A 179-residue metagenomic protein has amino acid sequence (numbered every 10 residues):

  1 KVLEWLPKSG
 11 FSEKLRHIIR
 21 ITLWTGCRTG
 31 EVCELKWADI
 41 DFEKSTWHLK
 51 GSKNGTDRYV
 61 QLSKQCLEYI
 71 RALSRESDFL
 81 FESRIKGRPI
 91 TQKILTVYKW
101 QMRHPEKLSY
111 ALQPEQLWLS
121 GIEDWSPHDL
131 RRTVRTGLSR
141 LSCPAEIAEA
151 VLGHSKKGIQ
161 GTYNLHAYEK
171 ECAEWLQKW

Functional and structural regions predicted by a protein language model:
K1, K44, Q61-E123, V134: Active-site/catalytic core of tyrosine-dependent DNA strand-transfer enzymes
K1-T29, C33-L35, E43, K53-T56 (+3 more regions): Basic, Lys/Arg- and aromatic-enriched nucleic-acid-binding interface segment
P7-G10, K50-D57, E82-I90, G121-D129 (+1 more regions): Short, contiguous acidic/charged loop-to-helix segments that flank catalytic cores in large enzymes
K14-L15, L62, C66, T91 (+5 more regions): Hydrophobic (often cysteine-bearing) scaffold residues that line and stabilize catalytic clefts of nucleotide/cofactor
R20-E31, D129-S155: C-terminal catalytic core of tyrosine-transesterase DNA break-rejoin enzymes
D39-T46, I122-D124, L141-N164: Short, polar N-cap/turn motifs at the start of nucleic acid-interacting alpha helices
G51-G55, Q65-L67, G87, L152-K178: Catalytic-site neighborhood detector that most strongly recognizes the C-terminal catalytic loop/helix of tyrosine
